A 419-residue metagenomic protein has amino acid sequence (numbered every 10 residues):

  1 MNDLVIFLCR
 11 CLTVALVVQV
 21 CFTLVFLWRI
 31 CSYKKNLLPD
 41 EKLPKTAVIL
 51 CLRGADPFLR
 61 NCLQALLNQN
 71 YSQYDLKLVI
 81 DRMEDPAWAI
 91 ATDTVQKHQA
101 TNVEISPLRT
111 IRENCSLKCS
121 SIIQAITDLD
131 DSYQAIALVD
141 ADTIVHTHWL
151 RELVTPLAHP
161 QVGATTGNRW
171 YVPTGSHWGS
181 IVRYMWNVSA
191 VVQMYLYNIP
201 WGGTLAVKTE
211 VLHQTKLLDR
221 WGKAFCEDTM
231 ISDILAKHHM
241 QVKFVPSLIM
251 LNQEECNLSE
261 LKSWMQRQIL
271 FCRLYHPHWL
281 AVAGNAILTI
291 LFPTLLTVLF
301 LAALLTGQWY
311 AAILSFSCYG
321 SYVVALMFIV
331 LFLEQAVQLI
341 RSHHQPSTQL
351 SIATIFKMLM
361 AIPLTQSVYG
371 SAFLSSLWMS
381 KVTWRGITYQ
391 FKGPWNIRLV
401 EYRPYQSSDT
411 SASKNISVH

Functional and structural regions predicted by a protein language model:
M1-K42: N-terminal membrane-anchoring/stem segments of glycan-assembly enzymes
R29, A286-K381: Membrane-embedded multi-pass helical conduit in multi-pass membrane proteins, especially envelope-biosynthetic
Y33, A55-N68, P86-I90: Short, well-formed alpha-helical segments that are part of the catalytic scaffolds of diverse glycosyltransferases
P44-I49, D75, M230: Cell-envelope/extracellular polymer assembly enzymes that use nucleotide-activated donors
Q64-D75, R82: Short, acidic, metal-binding catalytic loop of nucleotide-sugar glycosyltransferases
V95, Q99-A100, I105-L129, Y133-Q134 (+4 more regions): Long helical/loop segments within the catalytic core of UDP-sugar-dependent glycosyltransferases, especially the large
V139-P156: Acidic donor-binding/catalytic loop of UDP-sugar-dependent glycosyltransferases, especially processive GT2
F225-I231: Acidic donor-binding loop at a coil-to-helix junction in glycosyltransferase catalytic cores that engages
